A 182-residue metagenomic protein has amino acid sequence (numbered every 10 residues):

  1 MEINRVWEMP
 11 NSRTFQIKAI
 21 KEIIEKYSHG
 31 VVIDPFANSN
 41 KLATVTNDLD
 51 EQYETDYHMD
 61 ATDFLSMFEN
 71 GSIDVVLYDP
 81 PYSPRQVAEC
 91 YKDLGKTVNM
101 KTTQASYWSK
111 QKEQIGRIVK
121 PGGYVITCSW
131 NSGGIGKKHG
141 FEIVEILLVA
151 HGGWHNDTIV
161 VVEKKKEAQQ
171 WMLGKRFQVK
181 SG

Functional and structural regions predicted by a protein language model:
M1-N47, W154-V161, A168, M172-G182: S-adenosyl-L-methionine
S28, E69, I118-P121: A generic alpha-to-beta junction signature in SAM-dependent methyltransferases
A37-D63: Class I SAM-dependent methyltransferase SAM/SAH-binding core
T62, S66-Y78, P84: A short acidic, Gly/Pro-enriched loop at the edge of an enzyme's catalytic core that lines a small-molecule cofactor
P80-P81, C128-N131: Short strand-turn motif at the edge of the Rossmann-like AdoMet-binding core
K92-P121: A short glycine-rich, Lys/Arg-flanked "PGG" loop and its adjoining helix->strand segment in the class I
W130-I143: Conserved class I S-adenosyl-L-methionine
E142-G152: Conserved S-adenosyl-L-methionine
